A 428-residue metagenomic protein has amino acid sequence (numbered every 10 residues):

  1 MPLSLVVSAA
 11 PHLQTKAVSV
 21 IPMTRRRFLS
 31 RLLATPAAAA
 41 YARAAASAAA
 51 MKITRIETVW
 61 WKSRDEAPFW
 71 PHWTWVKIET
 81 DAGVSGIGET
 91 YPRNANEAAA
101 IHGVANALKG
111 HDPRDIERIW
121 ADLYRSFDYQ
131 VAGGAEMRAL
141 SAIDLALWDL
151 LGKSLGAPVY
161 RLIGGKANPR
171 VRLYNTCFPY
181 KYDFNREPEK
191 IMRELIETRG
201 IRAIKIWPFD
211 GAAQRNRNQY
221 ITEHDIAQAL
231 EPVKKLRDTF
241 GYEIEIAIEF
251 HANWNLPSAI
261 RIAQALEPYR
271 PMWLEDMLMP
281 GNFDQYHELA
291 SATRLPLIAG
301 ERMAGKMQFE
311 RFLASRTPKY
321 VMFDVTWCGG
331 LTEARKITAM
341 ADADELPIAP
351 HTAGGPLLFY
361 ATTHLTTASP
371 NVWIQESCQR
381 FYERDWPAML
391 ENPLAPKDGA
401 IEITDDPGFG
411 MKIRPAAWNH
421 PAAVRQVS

Functional and structural regions predicted by a protein language model:
S4, K16-P36: N-terminal secretory signal peptides and thylakoid transit peptides that target proteins across membranes
L32, R384, A388-S428: C-terminal extensions of enzymes
S47-I87, Y91, R380-P387: Structured beta-strand/loop patches that form or line metal/cofactor-binding pockets in enzymes
I53, G83, I143, G156 (+7 more regions): Conserved, mostly hydrophobic/aromatic
E79-L155: Metal- or metallocofactor-binding catalytic centers and their adjacent structured scaffolds across diverse enzyme
A98-A99, N106, H111, R118 (+3 more regions): Shared catalytic-loop signature of beta/alpha-barrel
D144-Y180: Glycine-rich, aromatic-flanked loop segments that form ligand/cofactor-binding clefts across common enzyme folds
R170-H287, A292: Metal-dependent enolase-superfamily TIM-barrel catalytic cores that perform enediolate-based chemistry
